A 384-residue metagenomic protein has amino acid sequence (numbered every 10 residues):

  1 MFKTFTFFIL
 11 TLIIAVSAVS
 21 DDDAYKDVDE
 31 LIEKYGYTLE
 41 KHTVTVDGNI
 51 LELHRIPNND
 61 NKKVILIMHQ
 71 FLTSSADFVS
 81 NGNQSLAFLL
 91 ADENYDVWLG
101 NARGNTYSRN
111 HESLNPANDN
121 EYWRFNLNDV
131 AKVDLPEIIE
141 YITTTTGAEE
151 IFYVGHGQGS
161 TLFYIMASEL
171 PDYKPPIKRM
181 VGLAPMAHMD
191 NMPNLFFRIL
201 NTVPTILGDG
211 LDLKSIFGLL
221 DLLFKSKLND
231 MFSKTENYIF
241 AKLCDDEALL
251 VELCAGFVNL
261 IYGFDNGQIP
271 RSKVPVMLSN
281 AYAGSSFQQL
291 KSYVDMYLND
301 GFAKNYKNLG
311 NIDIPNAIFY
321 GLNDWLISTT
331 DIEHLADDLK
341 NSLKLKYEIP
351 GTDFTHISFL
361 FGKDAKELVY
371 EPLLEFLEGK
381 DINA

Functional and structural regions predicted by a protein language model:
F2-A18, N115: Cleavable N-terminal signal peptides of Sec/SRP-targeted secreted and luminal proteins
D27-N58: N-terminal cap/lid segment of alpha/beta-hydrolase-fold proteins
P57-L114: Short, surface-exposed "cap/lid" segments of acyl-processing enzymes
E121-T143: Alpha/beta-hydrolase active-site loop
T144-E149, S160-F302: Alpha/beta-hydrolase-fold enzymes
I312, I318-Y320, D324: Short beta-strand/loop motif that positions the catalytic acidic residue of the alpha/beta-hydrolase fold
W325-D331: Conserved alpha/beta-hydrolase "acid-adjacent" motif
K344-A384: Catalytic active-site module of serine/aspartate enzymes centered on a nucleophile-bearing elbow/loop
